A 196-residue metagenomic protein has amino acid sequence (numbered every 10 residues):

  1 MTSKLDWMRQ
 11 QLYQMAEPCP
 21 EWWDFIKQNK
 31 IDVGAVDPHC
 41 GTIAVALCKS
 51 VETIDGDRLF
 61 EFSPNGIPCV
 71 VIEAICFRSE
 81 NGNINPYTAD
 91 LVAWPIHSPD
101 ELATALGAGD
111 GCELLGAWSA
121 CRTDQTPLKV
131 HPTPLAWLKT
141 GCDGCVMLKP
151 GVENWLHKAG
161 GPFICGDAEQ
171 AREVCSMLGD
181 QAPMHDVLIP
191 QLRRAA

Functional and structural regions predicted by a protein language model:
M1-C69, R193-A196: TOPRIM metal-binding catalytic domain and adjacent DNA-binding surface shared by DnaG-type primases
C19-P20, P134, A168: Alpha-helix N-cap/helix-start capping motif
W23, E153-L156, C175: Short amphipathic alpha-helical segments and helix-helix/interface helices
S50-G161: Phosphate-handling DNA/RNA-contact segment within nucleic-acid enzymes
W137, A171-R172, M184-H185: Internal amphipathic alpha-helical segments of the cytochrome P450 catalytic fold
G141-D143, G179-P183: Short, surface-exposed basic-aromatic patches at helix termini and helix-loop junctions that form
L148-G151, C165-A168, A182-A196: A generic structural motif
G160-L178: Acidic beta-strand-to-loop metal/phosphate-binding motif
